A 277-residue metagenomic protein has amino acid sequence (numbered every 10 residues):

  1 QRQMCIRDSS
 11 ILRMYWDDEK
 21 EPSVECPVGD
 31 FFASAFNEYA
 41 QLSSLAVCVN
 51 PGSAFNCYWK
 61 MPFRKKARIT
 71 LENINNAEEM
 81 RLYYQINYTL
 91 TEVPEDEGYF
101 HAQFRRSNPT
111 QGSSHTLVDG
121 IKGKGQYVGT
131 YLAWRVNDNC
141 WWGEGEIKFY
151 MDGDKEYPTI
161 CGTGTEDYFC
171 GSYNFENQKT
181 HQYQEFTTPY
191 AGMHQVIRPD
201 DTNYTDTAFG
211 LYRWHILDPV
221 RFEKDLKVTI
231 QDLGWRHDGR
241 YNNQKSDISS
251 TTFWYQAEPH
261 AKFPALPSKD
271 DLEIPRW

Functional and structural regions predicted by a protein language model:
Q1-I6: Short, small-residue-biased leader/transition segments that mark boundaries at the very start of proteins
R7-W277: Beta-strand-centric surfaces of beta-sandwich/beta-rich domains
